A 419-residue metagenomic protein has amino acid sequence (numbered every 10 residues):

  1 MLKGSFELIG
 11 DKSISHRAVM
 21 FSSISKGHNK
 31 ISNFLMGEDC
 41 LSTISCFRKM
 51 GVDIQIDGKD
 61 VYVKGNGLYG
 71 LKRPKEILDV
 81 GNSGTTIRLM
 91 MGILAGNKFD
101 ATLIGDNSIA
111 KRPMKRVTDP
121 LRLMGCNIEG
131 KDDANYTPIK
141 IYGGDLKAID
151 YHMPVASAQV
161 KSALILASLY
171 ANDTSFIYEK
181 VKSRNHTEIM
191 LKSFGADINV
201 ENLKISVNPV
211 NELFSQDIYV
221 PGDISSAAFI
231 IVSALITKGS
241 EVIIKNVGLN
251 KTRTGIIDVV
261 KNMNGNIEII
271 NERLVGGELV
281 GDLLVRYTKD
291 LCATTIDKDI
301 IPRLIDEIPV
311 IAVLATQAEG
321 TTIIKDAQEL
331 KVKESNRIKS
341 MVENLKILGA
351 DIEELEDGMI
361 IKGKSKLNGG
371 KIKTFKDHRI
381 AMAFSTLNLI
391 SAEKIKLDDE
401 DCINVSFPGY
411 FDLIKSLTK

Functional and structural regions predicted by a protein language model:
M1-K419: Structural preference for solvent-exposed beta-strand-turn elements and adjacent flexible terminal/loop segments within
